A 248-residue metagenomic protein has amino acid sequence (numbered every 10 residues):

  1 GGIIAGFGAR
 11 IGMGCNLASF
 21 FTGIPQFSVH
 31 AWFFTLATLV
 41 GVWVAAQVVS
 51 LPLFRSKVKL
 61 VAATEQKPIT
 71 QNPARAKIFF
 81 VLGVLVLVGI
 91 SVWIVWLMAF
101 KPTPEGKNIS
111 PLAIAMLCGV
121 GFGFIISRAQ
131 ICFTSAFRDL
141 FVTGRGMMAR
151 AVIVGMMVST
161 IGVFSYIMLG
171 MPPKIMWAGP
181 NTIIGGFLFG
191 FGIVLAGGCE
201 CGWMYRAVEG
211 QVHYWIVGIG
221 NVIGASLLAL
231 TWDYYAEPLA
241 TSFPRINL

Functional and structural regions predicted by a protein language model:
G1-L248: Membrane-interfacial helix-loop segments of redox and metal-homeostasis proteins, especially TM-loop-TM junctions
